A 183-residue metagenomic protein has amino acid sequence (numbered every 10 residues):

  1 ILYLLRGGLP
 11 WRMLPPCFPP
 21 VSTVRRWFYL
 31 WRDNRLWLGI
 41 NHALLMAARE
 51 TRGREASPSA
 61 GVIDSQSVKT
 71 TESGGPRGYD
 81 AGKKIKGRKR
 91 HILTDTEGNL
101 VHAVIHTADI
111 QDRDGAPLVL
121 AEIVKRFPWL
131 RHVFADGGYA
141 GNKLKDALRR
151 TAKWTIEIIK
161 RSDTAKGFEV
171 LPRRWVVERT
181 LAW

Functional and structural regions predicted by a protein language model:
I1-W183: Short alpha-helical elements
